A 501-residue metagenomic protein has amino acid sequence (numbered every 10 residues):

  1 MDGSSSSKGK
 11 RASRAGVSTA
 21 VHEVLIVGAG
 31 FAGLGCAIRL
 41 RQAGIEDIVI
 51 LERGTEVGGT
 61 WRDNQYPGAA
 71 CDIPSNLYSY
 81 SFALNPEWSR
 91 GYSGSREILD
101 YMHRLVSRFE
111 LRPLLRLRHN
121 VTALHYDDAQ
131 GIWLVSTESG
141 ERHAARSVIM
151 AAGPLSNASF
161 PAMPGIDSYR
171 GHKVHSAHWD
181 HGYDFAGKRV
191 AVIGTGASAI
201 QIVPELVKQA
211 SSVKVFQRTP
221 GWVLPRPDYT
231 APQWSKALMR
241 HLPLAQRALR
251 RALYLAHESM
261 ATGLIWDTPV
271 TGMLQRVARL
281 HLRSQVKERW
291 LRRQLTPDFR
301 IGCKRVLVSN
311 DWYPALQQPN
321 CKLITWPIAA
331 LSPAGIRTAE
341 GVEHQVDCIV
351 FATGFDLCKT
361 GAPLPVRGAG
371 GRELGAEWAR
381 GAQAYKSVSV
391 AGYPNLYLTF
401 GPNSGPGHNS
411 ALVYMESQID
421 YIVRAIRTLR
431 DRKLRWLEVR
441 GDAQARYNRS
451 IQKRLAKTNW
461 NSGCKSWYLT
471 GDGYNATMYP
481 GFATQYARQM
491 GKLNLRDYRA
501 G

Functional and structural regions predicted by a protein language model:
S5-S7, H22-R112, Q217-P220, S284-V286 (+1 more regions): Beta1-alpha1 glycine-rich phosphate/pyrophosphate-binding loop at the start of Rossmann-like nucleotide-binding domains
G16-V21, L25, F31, C36 (+6 more regions): Rossmann-like dinucleotide-binding core of oxidoreductases
V27, R142-L155, V190-I193, I336 (+1 more regions): Short hydrophobic core segments
N85-R104, W266-M273, R300-D311: Short beta-strand to alpha-helix junction loop
R90-S156: Feature captures the FAD/FMN-dependent oxidoreductase FAD-binding
L117-I132, L323-A339: A conserved short coil-to-beta-strand element within the FAD-binding core of flavoproteins
C348, A352-L429: Glycine/threonine-rich phosphate-binding loop and adjacent beta-strand/alpha-helix elements that clamp
E416, D420-G501: C-terminal active-site-capping segments
